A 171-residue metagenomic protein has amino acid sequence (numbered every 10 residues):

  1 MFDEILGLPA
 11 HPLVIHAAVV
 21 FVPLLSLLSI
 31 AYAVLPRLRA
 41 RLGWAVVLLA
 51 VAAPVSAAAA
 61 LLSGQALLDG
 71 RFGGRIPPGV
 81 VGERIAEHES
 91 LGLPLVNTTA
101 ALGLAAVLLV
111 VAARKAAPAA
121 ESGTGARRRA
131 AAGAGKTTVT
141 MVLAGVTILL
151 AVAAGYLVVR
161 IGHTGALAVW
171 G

Functional and structural regions predicted by a protein language model:
M1-G171: Polytopic transmembrane helical bundles with strong interfacial aromatic enrichment
